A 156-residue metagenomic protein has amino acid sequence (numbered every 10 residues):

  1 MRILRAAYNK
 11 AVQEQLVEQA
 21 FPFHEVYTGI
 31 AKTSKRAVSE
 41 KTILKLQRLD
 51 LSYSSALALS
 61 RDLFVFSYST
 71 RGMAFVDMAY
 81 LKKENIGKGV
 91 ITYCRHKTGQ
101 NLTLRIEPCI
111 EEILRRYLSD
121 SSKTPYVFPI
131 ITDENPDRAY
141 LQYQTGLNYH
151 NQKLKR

Functional and structural regions predicted by a protein language model:
M1, A37, L51-V65: Conserved catalytic core of the tyrosine transesterase superfamily
M1-N9, S55, Y143-Y149: N-terminal core-binding DNA-recognition domain of tyrosine site-specific recombinases/integrases
M1-P22, M73, K155: N-terminal DNA-binding recognition helix of tyrosine site-specific recombinases/integrases
L4, L63, V76-A79: Alpha-helix N-cap/helix-start motif at helix boundaries, enriched for small hydrophobics
Q13-D50, D133-Y140: Flexible interdomain linker/hinge and immediately adjacent N-terminus of the catalytic tyrosine-recombinase domain
E25, Y80-S119: Conserved tyrosine-mediated DNA breakage-rejoining catalytic core shared by Y-recombinases
T42-L44, P108-R156: Active-site/catalytic core of tyrosine-dependent DNA strand-transfer enzymes
S69-T70: Residues that cap or anchor secondary-structure elements
